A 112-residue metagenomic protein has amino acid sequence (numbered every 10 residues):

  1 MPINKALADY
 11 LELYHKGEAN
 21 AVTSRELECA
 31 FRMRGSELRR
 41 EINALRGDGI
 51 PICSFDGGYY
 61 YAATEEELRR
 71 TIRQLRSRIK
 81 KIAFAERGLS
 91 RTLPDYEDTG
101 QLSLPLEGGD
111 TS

Functional and structural regions predicted by a protein language model:
M1-Y10, S112: Short alpha-helical segments that sit at the start of domains
L13-A19, D48: Short helix-capping/hinge SLiMs at alpha-helix to coil transitions
T23-A30: A short acidic, leucine-rich amphipathic alpha-helix
R32-A44: Short amphipathic alpha-helical interaction segments
R46-I52: Short, solvent-exposed alpha-helical "recognition" segments
F55-T64: Minor-groove-contacting beta-hairpin "wing" of winged helix-turn-helix DNA-binding domains
E67-S90: Short, amphipathic alpha-helical interaction segments positioned at domain boundaries
R91-S112: Exposed, interaction-prone assembly regions rather than primary DNA-binding/catalytic cores
